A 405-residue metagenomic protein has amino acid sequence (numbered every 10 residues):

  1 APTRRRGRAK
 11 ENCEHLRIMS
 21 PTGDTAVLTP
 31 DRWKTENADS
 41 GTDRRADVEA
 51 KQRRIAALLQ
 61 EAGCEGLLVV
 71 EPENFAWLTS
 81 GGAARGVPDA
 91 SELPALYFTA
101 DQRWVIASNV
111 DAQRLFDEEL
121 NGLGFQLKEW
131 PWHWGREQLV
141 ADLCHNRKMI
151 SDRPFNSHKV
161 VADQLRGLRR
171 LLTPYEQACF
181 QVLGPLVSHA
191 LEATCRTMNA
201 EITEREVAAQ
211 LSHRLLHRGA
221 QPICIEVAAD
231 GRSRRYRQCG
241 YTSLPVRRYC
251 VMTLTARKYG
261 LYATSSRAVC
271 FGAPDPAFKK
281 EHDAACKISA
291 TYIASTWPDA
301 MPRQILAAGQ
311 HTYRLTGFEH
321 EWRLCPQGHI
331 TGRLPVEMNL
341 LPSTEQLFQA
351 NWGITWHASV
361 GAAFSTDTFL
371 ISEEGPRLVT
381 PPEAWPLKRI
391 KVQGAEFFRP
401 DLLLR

Functional and structural regions predicted by a protein language model:
K10-R405: Active-site neighborhoods and metal-handling regions in enzymes and metal-associated proteins
